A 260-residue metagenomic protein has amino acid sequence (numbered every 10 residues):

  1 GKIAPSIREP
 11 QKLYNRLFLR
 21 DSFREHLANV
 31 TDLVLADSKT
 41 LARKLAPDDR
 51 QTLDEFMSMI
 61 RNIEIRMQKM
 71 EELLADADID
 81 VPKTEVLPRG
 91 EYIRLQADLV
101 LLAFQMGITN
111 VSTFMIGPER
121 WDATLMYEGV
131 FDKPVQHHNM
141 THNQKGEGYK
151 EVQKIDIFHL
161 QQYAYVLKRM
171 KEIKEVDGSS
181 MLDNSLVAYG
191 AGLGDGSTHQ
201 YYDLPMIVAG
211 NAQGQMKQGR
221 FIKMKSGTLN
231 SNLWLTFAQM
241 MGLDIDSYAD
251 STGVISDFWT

Functional and structural regions predicted by a protein language model:
G1-T260: Ligand-binding pockets and gating/stacking loops
